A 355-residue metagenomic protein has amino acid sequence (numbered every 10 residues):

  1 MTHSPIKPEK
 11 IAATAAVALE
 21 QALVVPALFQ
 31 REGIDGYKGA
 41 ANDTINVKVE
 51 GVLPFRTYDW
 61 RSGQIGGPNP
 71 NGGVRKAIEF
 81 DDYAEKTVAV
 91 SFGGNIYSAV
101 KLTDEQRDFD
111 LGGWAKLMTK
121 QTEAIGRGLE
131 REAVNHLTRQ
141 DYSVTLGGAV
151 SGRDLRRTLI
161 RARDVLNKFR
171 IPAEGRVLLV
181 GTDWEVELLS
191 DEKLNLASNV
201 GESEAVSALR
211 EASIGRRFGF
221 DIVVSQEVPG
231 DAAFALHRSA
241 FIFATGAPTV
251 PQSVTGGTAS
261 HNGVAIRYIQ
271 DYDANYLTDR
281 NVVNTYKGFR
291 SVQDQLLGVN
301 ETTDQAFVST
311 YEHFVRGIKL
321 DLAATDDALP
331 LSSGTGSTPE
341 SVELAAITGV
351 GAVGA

Functional and structural regions predicted by a protein language model:
M1-V90, T325-A355: N-terminal "assembly arms/tails" that initiate or stabilize quaternary assembly in self-assembling proteins
T2-S4, V254-A355: Extended, compositionally biased alpha-helical segments that mediate assembly or anchoring
A27-I34, A162-V165, A265-R267: Short alpha-helical segments and helix-capping/turn motifs at coil-helix boundaries
V47, E85-D154, F169-L179, I222 (+1 more regions): Long, contiguous amphipathic alpha-helices that act as assembly "spine/axial" helices in icosahedral shell and virion
G51, T182-W184, T285: Short, flexible loop/turn elements at secondary-structure junctions
F55-Y58, E187-S190, A197, R290-V292: Short helix/loop capping segments that flank catalytic or ligand/cofactor-binding pockets
D141-F220: Extended, solvent-exposed, turn-rich assembly/linker loops in the middle of proteins
A208-Y272: Extended serine/threonine-enriched, polar tracts that run as long, contiguous segments within proteins
